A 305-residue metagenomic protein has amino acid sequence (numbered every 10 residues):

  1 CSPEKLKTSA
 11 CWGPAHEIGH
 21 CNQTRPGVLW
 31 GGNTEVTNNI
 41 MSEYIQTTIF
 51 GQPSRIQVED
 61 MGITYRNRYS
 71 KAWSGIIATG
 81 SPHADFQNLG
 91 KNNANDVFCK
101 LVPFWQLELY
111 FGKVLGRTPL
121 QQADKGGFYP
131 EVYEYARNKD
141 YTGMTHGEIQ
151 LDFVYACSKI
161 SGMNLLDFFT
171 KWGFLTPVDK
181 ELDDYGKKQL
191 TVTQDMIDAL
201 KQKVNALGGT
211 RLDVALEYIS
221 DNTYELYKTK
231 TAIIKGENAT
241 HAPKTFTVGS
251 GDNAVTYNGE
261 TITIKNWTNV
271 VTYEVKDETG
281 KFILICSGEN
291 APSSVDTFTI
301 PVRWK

Functional and structural regions predicted by a protein language model:
C1-L109: Catalytic cores of extracellular degradative/oxidative enzymes
E4, E17, E35, E43 (+15 more regions): Glutamate identity and glutamate-enriched acidic tracts
F50-G51, F111, G162, G208: Glycine-centered secondary-structure boundary/capping sites
R66-T193: Active-site-proximal alpha-helical
T145-K281, N290-V295: Beta/coil-rich, acidic/histidine-enriched accessory regions frequently appended to metallopeptidases
I283-C286, F298: Membrane-topology and secretion signals of cell-surface/extracellular proteins
I300-K305: Beta-strand-rich modules
